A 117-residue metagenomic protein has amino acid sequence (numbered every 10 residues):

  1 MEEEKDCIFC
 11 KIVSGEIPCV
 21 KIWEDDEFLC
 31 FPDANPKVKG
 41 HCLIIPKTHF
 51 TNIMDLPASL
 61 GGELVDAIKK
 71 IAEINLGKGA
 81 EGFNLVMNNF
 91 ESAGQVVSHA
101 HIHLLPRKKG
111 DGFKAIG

Functional and structural regions predicted by a protein language model:
M1-G117: HIT superfamily nucleotide-processing domains
